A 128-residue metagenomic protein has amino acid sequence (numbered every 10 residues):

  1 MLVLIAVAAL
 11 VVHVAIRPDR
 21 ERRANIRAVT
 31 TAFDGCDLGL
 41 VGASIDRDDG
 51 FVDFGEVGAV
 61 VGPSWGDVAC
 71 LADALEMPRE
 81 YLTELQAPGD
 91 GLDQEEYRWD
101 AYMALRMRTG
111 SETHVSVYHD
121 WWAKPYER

Functional and structural regions predicted by a protein language model:
M1-H13: Hydrophobic membrane-insertion alpha-helices, especially the h-region of bacterial N-terminal signal peptides
L10-R128: Surface-exposed, beta-sheet-biased, low-hydrophobicity segments with strongly acidic/polar composition
